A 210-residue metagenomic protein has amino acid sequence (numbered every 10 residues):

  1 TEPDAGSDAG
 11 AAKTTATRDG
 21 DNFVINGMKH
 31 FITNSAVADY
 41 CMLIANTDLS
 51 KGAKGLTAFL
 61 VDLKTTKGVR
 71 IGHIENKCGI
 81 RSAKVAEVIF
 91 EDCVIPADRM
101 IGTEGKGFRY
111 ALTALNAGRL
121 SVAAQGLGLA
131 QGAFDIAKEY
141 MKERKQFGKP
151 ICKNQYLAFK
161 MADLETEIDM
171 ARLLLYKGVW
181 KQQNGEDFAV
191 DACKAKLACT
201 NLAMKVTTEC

Functional and structural regions predicted by a protein language model:
T1-T17: A gly/ser-rich beta-alpha-beta helix-loop segment of oxidoreductase catalytic cores
A5-S7, H30-A36, I80, A117-S121: Glycine-rich phosphate/pyrophosphate-binding beta-alpha loops
D8-G10, N34-A38, G52-G55, R81-A83 (+1 more regions): Short glycine/proline-enriched turns and hinge-like loops at secondary-structure junctions
A11-T15, Y40-I44, A58-L60, V85-D92: Conserved hydrophobic/aromatic beta-strand scaffold that supports enzyme active sites
K13, T66-V94: Flexible, small-/acidic-enriched active-site or ligand-binding loops
R18-F23, E87-C93, G105-F108, L112-C210: Alpha-helical interface subdomain recognition
D19-D21, N46-S50, L63-T66, E91-R99: Short loop segments at secondary-structure junctions
N26-R70: A short core secondary-structure module
